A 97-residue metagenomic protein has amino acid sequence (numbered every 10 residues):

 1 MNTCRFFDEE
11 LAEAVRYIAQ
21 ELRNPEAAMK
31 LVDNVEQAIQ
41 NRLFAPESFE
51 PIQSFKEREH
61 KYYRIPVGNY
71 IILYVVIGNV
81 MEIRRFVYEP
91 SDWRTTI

Functional and structural regions predicted by a protein language model:
M1-N34: Arg/Lys-rich, positively charged N-terminal/basic patches that mediate binding to nucleic acids
F6-F7, E13, Q37, A45 (+1 more regions): Short, flexible segments with low predicted structural confidence
I18, P25-M29, P46-Q53, R94: Secondary-structure transition/capping residues
L22, H60, V67-I97: Enriched for short, Lys/Arg-rich terminal
N34-Q40: Compact soluble domain cores
Q40-I65: A short, surface-exposed loop/turn module that caps and links secondary-structure elements
